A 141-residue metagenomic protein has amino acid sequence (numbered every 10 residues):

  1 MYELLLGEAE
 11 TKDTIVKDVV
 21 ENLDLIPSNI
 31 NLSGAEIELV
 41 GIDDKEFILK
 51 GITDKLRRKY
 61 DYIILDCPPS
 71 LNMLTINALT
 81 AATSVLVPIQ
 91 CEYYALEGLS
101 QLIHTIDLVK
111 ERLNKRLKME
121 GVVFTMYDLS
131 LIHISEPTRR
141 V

Functional and structural regions predicted by a protein language model:
M1-R58, L113: P-loop/Walker-type NTP enzyme "switch/lid" segment
L49-T75: Switch II (G3) loop of P-loop NTPases
T75-E92: Inter-motif core of Ras-like GTPase G domains
I89-Q90, E97-M119: Anionic-ligand binding region
Q90, G121-I132: G-domain G4 guanine-recognition motif of GTPases
I132-V141: Single conserved hydrophobic/aromatic residue that forms the stacking wall/gate of nucleotide- or nucleobase-binding
